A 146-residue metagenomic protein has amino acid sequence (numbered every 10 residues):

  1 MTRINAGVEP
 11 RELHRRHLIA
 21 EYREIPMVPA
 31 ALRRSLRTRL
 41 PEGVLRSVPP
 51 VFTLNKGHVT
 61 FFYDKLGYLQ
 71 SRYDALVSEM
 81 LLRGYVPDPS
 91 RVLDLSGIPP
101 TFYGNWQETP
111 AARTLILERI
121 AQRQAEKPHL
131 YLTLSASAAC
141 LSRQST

Functional and structural regions predicted by a protein language model:
M1-T146: Extended, charge-rich alpha-helical interface modules
